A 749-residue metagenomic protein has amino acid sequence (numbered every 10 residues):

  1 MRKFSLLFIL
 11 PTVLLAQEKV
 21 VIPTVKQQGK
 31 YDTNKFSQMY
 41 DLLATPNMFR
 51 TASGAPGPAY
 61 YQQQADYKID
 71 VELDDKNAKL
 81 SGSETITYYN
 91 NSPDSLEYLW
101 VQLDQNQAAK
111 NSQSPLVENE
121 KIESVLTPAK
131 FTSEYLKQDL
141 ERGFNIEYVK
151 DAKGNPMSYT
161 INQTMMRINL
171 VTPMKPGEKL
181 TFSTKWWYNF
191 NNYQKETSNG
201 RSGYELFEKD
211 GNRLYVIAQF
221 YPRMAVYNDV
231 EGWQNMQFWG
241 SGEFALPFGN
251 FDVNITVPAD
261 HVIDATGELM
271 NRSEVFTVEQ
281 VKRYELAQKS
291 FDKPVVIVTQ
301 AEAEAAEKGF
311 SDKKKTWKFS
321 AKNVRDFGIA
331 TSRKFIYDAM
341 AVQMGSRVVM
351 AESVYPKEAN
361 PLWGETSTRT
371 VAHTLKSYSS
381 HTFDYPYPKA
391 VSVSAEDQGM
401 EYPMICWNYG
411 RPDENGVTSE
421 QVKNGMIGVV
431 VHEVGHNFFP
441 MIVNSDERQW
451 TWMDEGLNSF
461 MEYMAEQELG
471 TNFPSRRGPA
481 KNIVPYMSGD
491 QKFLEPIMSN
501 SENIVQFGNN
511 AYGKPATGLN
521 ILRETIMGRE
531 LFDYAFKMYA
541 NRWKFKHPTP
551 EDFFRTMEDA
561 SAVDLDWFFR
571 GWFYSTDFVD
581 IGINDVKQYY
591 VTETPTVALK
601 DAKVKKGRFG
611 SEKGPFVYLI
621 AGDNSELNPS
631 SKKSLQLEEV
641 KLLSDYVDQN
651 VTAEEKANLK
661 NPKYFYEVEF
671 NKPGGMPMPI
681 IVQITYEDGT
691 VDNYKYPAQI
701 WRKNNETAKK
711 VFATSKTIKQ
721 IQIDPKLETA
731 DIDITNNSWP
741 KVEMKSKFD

Functional and structural regions predicted by a protein language model:
K19-V25, G29-K30, D70, K79 (+8 more regions): A surface-exposed beta-strand-loop module
I22-Q102: Early extracytoplasmic/domain-onset interaction patches
V25, K30-P46, R50-A52, A65 (+2 more regions): Hydrophobic alpha-helical and helix-loop surface patches within well-folded domains that function as non-catalytic
E84-I86, N90, L103-Q105, E178-N192 (+3 more regions): Short, hydrophobic/aromatic-enriched beta-strand segments in well-ordered soluble domains
W100-G154, P258-H261, T685-K695, A713 (+1 more regions): Solvent-exposed beta-hairpin/edge-strand motifs
N111-L126, W187-F251, R272, T729-D749: Glycine/proline-rich low-complexity spacer/linker segments in large multi-domain proteins
P222-W233, W239-V431, F460: Hydrophobic helix-coil surface modules that form long, contiguous segments used for peptide/substrate interaction
D264-A265, D566, V579-W701, N705-D724: Beta-strand-rich binding/interaction modules
